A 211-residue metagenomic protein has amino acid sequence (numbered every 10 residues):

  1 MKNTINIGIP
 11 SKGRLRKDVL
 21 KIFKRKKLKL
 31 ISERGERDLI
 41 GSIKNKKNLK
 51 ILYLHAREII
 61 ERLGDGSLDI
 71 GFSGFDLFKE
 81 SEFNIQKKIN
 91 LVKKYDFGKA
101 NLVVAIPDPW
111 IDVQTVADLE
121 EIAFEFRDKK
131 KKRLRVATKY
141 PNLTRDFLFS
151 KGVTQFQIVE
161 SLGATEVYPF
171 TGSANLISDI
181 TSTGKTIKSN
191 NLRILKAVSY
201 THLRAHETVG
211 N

Functional and structural regions predicted by a protein language model:
M1-S67, K88-L91, D112-R127, F149-K151 (+2 more regions): N-terminal hydrophobic or amphipathic helices and topogenic motifs
N6, N101-A105, R204-A205: Residues embedded in well-ordered beta-strands
N6-G8, G71, A137: Short, well-ordered beta-strand segments
L52, D69-G74, N175-T181: Paired acidic/hydrophobic, glycine-rich loop segments that form the ligand-binding mouth/hinge of periplasmic-binding
D65-F72, D76-K93: Glycine/small-residue-rich loop that forms an oxyanion/phosphate-binding "nest" at active or ligand-binding sites
K87-R145: A conserved helix-loop-strand patch within extracytoplasmic ligand-binding domains of the periplasmic binding
K129-K131, V136-K196, R204: Internal alpha/beta core interface subdomains
H202, E207-N211: Single conserved hydrophobic/aromatic residue that forms the stacking wall/gate of nucleotide- or nucleobase-binding
